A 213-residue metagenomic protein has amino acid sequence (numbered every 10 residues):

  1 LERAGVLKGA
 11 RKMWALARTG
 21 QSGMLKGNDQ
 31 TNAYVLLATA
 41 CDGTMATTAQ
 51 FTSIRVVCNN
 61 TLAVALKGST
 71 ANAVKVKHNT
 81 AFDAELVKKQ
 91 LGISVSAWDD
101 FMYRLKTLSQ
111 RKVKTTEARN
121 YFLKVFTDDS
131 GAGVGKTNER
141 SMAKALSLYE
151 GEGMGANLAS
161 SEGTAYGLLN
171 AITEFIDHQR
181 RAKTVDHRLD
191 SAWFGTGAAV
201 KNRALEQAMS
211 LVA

Functional and structural regions predicted by a protein language model:
L1-E2: Charge-rich, low-complexity N-terminal segments
G5, A10, G20-A213: Intrinsically disordered, low-complexity regions enriched in serine/threonine
A15: A cross-family detector of function-defining hotspots
